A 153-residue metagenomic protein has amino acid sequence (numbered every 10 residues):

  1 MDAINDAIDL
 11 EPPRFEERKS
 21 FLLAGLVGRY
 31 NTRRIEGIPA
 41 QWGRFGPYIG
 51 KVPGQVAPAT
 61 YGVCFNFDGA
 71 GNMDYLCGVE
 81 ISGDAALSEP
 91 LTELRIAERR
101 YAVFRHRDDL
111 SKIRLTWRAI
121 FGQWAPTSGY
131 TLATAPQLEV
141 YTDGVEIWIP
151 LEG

Functional and structural regions predicted by a protein language model:
M1-G153: A solvent-exposed interaction/effector surface
